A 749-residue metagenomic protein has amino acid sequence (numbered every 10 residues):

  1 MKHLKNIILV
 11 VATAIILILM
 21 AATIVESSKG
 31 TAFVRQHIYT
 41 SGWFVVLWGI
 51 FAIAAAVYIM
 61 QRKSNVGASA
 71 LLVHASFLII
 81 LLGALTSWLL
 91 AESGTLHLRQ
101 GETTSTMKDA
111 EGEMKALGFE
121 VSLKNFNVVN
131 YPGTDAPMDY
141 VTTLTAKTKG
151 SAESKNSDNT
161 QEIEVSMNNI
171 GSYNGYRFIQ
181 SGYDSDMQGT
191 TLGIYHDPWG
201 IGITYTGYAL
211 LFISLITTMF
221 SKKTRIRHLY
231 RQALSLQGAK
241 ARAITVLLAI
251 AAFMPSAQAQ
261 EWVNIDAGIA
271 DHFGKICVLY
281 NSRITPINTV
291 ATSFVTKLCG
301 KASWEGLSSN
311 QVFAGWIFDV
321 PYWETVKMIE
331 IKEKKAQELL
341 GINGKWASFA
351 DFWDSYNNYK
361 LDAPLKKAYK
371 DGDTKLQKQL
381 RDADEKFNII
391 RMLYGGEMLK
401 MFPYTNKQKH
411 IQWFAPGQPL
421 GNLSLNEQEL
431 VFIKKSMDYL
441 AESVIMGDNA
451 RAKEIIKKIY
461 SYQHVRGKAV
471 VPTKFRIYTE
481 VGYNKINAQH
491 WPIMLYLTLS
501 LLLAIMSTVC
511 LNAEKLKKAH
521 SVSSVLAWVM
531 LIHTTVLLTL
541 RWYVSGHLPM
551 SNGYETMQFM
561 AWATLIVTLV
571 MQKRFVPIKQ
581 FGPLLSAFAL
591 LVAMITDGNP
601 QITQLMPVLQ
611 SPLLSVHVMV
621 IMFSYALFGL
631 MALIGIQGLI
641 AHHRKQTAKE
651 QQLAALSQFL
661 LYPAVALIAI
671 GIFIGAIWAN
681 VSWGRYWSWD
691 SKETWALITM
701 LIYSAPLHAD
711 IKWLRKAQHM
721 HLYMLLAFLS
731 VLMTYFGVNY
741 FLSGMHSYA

Functional and structural regions predicted by a protein language model:
M1-A749: Solvent-exposed, non-transmembrane regions of integral membrane proteins
